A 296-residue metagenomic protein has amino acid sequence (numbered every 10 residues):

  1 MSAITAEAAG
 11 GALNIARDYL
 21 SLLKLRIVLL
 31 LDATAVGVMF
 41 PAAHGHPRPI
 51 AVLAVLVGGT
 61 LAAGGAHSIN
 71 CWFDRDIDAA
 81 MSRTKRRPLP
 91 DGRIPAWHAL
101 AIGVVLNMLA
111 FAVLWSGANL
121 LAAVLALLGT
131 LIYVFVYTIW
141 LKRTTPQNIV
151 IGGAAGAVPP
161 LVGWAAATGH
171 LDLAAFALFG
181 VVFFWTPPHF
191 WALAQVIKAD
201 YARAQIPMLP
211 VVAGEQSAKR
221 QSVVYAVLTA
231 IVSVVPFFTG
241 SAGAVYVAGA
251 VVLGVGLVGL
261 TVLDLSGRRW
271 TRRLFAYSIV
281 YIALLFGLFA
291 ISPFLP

Functional and structural regions predicted by a protein language model:
S2-N14, F73-I94, W191-A218: Cytosolic, membrane-interface loops and tails of multi-pass inner-membrane proteins
A33-R75, R83, A112, V124-F135 (+1 more regions): Membrane-embedded alpha-helical segments that form the functional core of polytopic membrane enzymes, especially those
A33-V36, P88, M108, I151-A167 (+2 more regions): Small-residue-rich segments of transmembrane alpha-helices in multi-pass membrane proteins, especially helix faces
T60-I69, L131-T138, G180-K198, A230 (+1 more regions): Transmembrane alpha-helical segments that form the membrane-embedded catalytic/substrate-channel core of multi-pass
R83-V124, G214-F238: Multi-pass membrane catalytic core of lipid/isoprenoid biosynthesis enzymes
A96-A167: Intramembrane alpha-helical segments
L161-L171, T229-F238, I282-P296: Hydrophobic alpha-helical transmembrane segments in multi-pass integral membrane proteins
V258-L284: Interfacial loop-to-transmembrane junctions
